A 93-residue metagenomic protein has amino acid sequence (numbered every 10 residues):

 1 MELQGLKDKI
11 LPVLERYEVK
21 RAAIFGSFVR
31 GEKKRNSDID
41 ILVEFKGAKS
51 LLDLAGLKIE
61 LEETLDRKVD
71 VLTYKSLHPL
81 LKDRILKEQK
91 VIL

Functional and structural regions predicted by a protein language model:
M1-R21: Helical scaffold of the NTase/Pol beta-like nucleotidyltransferase catalytic core
A22, I39-I41, V69: Conserved beta-strand core positions
G26, E32-S50: Catalytic metal-binding acidic patch
F45-K75, L80: Metal-dependent nucleotidyltransferase catalytic core
L80-K87: Short, charged recognition helix plus adjacent turn of helix-turn-helix-like nucleic-acid-binding domains
K87-L93: Short hydrophobic/aromatic patches at helix-to-coil boundaries
